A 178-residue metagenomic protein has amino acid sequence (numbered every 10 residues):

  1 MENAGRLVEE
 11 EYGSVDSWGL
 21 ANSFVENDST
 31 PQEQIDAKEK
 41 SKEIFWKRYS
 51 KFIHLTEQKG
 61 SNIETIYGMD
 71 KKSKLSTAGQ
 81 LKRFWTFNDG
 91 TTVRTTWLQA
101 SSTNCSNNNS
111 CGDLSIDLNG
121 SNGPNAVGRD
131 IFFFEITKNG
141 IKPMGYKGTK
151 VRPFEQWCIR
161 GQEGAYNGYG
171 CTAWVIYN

Functional and structural regions predicted by a protein language model:
N3-A21: Alpha-helix exit/C-cap motif
L20-D28: Acidic helix-start/capping segments at beta-turn-to-alpha-helix junctions
T30-N178: Intrinsically disordered, low-complexity regions enriched in Pro/Ser/Thr/Gly and acidic residues
